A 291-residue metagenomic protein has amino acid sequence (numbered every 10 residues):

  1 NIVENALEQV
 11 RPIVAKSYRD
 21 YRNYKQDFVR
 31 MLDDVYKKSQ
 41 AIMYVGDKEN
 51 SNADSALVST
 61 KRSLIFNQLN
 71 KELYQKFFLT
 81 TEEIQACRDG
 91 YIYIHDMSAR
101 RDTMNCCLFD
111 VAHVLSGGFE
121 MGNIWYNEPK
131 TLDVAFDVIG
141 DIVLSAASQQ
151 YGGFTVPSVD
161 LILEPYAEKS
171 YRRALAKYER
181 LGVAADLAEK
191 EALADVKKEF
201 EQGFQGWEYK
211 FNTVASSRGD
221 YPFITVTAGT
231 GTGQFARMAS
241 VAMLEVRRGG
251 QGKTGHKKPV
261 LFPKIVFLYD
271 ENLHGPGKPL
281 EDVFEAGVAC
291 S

Functional and structural regions predicted by a protein language model:
N1-L32: Non-catalytic terminal accessory/regulatory regions of metabolic enzymes
D20, Y24-S291: Conserved catalytic cores of very large enzyme subunits
